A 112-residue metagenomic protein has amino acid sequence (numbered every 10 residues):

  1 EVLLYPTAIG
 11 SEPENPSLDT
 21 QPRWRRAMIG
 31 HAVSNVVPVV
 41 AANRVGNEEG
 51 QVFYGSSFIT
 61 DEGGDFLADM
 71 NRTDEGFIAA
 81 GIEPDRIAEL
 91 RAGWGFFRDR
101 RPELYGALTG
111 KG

Functional and structural regions predicted by a protein language model:
E1-G76: CN hydrolase (nitrilase-like) catalytic-core segments centered on the catalytic cysteine and neighboring Lys/Glu
D74-A92: A short, polar/charged loop-to-alpha-helix boundary motif
I87-G112: Cysteine/selenocysteine-centered motifs that mediate thiol-based redox chemistry or coordinate metal-sulfur cofactors
